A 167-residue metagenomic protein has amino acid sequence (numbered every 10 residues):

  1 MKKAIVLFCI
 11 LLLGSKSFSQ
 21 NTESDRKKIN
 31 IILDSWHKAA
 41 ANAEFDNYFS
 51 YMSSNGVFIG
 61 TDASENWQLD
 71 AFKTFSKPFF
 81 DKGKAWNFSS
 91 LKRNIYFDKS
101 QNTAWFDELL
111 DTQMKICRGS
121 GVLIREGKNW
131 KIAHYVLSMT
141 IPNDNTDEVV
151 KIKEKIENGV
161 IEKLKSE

Functional and structural regions predicted by a protein language model:
M1-E23: Bacterial Sec-dependent N-terminal signal peptides
D25-E44, E157-V160: Short, aromatic-enriched amphipathic alpha-helices that serve as compact interaction elements
K28, K73-I116, E167: Surface-exposed, charged secondary-structure patches
N42-N55, I59: Short, well-ordered alpha-helical segments enriched in acidic and aromatic residues
M52, D62, K92, K99 (+3 more regions): A mature extracytoplasmic/lumenal domain signature
G56-W67, P78-A85: A short gly/proline-enriched turn/hairpin at secondary-structure junctions
I116-T146: Short beta-strand edge/turn micro-motifs at domain boundaries
H134-E167: Low-complexity, intrinsically disordered terminal/linker segments enriched in charged and Gly/Pro repeats
